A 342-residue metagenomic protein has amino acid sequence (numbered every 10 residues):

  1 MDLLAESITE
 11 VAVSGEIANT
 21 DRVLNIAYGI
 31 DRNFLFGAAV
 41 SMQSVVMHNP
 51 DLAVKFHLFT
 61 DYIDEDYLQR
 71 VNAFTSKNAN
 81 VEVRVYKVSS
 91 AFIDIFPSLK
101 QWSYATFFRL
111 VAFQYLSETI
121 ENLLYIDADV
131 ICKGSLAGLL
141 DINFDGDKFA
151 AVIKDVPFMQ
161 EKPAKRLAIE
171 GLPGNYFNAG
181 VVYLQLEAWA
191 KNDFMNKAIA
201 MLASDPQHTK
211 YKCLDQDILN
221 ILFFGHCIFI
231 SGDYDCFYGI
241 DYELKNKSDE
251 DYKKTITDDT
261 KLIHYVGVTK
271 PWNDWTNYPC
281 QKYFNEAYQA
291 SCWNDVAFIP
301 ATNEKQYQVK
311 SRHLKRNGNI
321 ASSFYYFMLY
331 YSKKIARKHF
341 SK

Functional and structural regions predicted by a protein language model:
M1-L24, I30, W189-K342: A glycosyltransferase accessory/donor-loop signature
L35-N49: Histidine-anchored nucleotide/phosphate-binding helix
V54-Y62, A151-V152: Short internal beta-strands
Q69, A73-Y115: Active-site-proximal specificity loops/subdomain of glycosyltransferases
Q69-N72, E118, K133-F144, M195: Short alpha-helix within the catalytic core of nucleotide-sugar-dependent glycosyltransferases
L123: Short aromatic/hydrophobic "clamp" motif used to bind/position activated sugar donors
V130-L167: Conserved donor-nucleotide/metal-binding helix-loop-beta segment in metal-dependent transferases, i.e., the alpha-helix
G180-W189: Short glycine- and hydrophobic/aromatic-rich loop-to-beta-strand nucleating segment in the catalytic cores
